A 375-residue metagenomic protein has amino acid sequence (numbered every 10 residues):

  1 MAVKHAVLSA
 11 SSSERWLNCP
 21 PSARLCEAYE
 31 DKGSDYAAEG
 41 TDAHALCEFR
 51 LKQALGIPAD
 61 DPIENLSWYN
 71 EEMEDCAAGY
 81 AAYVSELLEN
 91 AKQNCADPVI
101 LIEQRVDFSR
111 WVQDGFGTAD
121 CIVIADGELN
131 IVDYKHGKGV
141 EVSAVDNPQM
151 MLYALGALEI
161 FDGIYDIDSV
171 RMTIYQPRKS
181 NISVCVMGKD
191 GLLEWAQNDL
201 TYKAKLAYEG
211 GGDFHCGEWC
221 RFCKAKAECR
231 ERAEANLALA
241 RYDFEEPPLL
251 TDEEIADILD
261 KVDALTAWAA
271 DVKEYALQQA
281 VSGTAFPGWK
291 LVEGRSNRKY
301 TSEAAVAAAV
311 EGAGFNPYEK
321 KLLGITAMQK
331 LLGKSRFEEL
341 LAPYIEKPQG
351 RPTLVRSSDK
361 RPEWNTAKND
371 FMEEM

Functional and structural regions predicted by a protein language model:
M1-L129, S169-R171, V262: Metal-dependent nuclease catalytic cores that hydrolyze phosphodiester bonds in DNA/RNA, characterized by
N18-D31, I131, T201-Y208, D243-P247: Short amphipathic alpha-helical segments and their helix-coil junctions
A28-Y36, L55-I57, K138-A144, I160-I164 (+1 more regions): Short, polar/flexible loop-turn hinges at active-site or ligand-entry regions and domain interfaces
A45, L51, L55, D60-P62 (+4 more regions): DEDD superfamily 3′-5′ metal-dependent exonuclease/proofreading module
L51, L55, H136-G139, A154-D162 (+7 more regions): Hydrophobic/aromatic-lined pockets within catalytic cores
A96-K205: Mg2+/Mn2+-dependent nuclease catalytic core
N198-D263, P362, T366-M375: Short, charged, low-complexity amphipathic alpha-helix
A267-M375: Extended, charge-rich alpha-helical segments
